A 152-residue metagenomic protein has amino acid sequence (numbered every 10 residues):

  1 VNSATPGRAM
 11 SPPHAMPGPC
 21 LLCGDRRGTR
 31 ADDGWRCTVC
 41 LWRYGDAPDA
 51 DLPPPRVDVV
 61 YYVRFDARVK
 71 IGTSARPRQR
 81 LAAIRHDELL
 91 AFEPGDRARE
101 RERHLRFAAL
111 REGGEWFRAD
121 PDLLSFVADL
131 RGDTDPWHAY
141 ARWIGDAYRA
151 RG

Functional and structural regions predicted by a protein language model:
V1-G152: Non-catalytic accessory segments flanking enzymatic or RNA/DNA-binding domains
